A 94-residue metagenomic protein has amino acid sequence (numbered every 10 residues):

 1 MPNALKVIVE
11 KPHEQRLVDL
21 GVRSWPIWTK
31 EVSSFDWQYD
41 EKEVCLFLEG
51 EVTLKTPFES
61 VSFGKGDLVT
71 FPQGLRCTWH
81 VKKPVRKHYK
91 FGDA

Functional and structural regions predicted by a protein language model:
M1-V18: Extreme N-terminal tail/first-helix region
E10-H13, G21-D40, P72-Q73: Conserved short histidine dyad/triad with adjacent acidic residue
V18, F35-Y39, T56, V61 (+1 more regions): Short histidine-centered beta-strand/loop micro-motifs that create catalytic or ligand/metal-coordination sites
W37, L54, K87-Y89: Short hydrophobic/aromatic-rich beta-strand segments that constitute the beta-sheet cores of beta-sandwich/beta-barrel
Y39-T53: Short, conserved beta-strand element in jelly-roll/cupin
P57-Q73: Short acidic-glycine-tyrosine-enriched beta hairpin
Q73-A94: Ligand-binding loop in jelly-roll beta-barrel domains
